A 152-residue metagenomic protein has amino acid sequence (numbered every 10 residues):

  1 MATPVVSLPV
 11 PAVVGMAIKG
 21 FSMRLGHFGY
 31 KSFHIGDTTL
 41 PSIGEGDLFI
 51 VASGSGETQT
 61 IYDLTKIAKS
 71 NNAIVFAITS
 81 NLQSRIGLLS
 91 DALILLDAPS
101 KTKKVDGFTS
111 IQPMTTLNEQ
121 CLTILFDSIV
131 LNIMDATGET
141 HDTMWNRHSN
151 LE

Functional and structural regions predicted by a protein language model:
M1-V5: Glycine-rich phosphate/diphosphate-binding loops that line cofactor/substrate pockets in enzymes
L8-I124, V130: Glycine-rich phosphate-binding loops that contact phosphosugars or nucleotide phosphates
S128, M134-E152: A short, charged, Gly/Pro-tolerant segment at domain boundaries
